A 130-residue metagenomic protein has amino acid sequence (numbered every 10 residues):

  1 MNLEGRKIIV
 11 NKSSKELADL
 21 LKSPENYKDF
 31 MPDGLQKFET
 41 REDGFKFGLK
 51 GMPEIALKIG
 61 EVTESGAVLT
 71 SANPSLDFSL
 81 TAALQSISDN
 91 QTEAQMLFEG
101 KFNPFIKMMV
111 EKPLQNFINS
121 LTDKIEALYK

Functional and structural regions predicted by a protein language model:
M1-R41: Hydrophobic ligand-binding cavity/cleft-lining segments
N2-K7, G44, E54, S79 (+1 more regions): Intrinsic-disorder/low-complexity, polar/charged segments enriched in Ser/Thr/Lys/Arg/Asp/Glu/Gln
K7-N11, K46-G48, K58, A83: Generic structural detector for well-ordered beta-strands
L17-L21, Y27, F45, I59 (+1 more regions): Hydrophobic pocket/interface hotspot
D29, G34-L76: Glycine-rich portal/gate segments that line the openings of hydrophobic small-molecule binding cavities
A72-D123: Beta-strand/loop substructures that line and gate deep hydrophobic ligand-binding cavities in soluble
E126-K130: Short, highly charged C-terminal tails/helix-capping segments
